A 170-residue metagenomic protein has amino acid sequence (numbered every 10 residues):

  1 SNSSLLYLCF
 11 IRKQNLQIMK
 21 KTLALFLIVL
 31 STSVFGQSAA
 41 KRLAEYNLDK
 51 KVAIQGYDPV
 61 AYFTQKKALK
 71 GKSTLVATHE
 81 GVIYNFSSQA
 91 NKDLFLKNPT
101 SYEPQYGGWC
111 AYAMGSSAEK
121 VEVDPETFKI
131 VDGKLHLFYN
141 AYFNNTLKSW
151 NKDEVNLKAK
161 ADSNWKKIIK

Functional and structural regions predicted by a protein language model:
S1-A40: Bacterial Sec-dependent N-terminal signal peptides
Q37-K170: Charged, low-complexity intrinsically disordered segments
